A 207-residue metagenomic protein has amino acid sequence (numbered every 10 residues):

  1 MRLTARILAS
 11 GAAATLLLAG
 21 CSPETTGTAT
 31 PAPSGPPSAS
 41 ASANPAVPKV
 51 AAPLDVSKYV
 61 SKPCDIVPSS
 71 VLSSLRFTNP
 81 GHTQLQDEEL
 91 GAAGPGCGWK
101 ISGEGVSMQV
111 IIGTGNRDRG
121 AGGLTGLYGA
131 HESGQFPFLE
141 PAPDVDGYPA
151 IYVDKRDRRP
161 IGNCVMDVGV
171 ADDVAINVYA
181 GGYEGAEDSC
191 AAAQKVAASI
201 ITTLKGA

Functional and structural regions predicted by a protein language model:
M1-G11: Bacterial N-terminal signal peptides that target proteins for export
L17-G20: C-terminal motif of bacterial Sec signal peptides marking the signal peptidase cleavage site
T25-P31, G35-A207: A small/polar (G/S/T-enriched), proline-flanked helix-loop surface module common in exported/cell-envelope proteins
